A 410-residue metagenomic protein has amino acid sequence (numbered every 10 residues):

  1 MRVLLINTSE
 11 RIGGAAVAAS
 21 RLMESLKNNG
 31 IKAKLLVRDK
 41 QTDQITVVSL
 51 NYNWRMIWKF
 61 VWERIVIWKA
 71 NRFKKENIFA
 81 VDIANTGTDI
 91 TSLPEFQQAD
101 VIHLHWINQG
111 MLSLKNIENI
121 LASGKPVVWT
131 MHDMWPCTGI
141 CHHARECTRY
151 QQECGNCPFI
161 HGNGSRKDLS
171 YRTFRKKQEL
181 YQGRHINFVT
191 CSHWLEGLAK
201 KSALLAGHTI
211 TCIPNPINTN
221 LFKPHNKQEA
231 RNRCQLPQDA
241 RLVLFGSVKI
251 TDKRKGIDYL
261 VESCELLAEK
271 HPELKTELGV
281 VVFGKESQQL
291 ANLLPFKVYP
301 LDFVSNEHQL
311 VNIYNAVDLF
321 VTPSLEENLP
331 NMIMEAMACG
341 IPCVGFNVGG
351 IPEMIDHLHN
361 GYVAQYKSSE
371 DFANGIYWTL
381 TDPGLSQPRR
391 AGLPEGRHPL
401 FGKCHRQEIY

Functional and structural regions predicted by a protein language model:
P136, Q151-K227, R233, L242: Donor nucleotide-sugar binding/catalytic pocket of nucleotide-sugar-dependent glycosyltransferases
L236-K255, V261-E265: Conserved donor-binding/catalytic core segment of Leloir-type glycosyltransferases
H271-E277, G284-V311: Nucleotide-activated donor-binding/catalytic signature segment of Leloir-type glycosyltransferases, i.e., the conserved
N312-V317, I409: Short alpha-helical donor nucleotide-sugar binding micro-motif in glycosyltransferases
L325: Aromatic "clamp/platform" in nucleotide-sugar-dependent glycosyltransferases that forms part of the donor/acceptor
M334, V348-L358, Y362-V363: Short acidic/histidine- and often glycine-rich active-site loop of Leloir-type glycosyltransferases that engages
P342-G345: Short hydrophobic beta-strand element within catalytic cores of glycosyltransferases and related nucleotide-activated
H357-L358, Y362-S369, W378-P383: Conserved acidic donor-binding segment of nucleotide-sugar-dependent glycosyltransferases
